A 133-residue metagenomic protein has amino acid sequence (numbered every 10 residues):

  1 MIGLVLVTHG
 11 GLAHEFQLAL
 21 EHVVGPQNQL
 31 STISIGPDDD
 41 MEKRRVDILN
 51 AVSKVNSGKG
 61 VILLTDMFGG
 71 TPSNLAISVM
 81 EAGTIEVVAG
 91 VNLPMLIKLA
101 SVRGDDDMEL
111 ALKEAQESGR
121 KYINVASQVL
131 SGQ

Functional and structural regions predicted by a protein language model:
I2-Q133: N-terminal loops that bind phosphate or other acidic moieties and the adjacent beta-alpha structural core
